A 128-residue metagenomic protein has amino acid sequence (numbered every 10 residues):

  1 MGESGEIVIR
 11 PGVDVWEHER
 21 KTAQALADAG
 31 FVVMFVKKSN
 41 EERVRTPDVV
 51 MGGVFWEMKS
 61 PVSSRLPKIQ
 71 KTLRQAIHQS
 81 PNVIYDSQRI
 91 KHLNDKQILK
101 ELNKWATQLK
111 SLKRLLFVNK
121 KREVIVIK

Functional and structural regions predicted by a protein language model:
M1-V32, P61-K128: Metal-dependent nuclease catalytic core centered on acidic motifs
D28-E42, T46-D48: A short acidic/basic microdomain associated with nuclease active sites
K37-S39, K59, N119: Residues at the C-termini of beta-strands that transition into short coil/loop
V49-V62: Conserved catalytic cores of phosphodiester-cleaving nucleases, focusing on short active-site segments
